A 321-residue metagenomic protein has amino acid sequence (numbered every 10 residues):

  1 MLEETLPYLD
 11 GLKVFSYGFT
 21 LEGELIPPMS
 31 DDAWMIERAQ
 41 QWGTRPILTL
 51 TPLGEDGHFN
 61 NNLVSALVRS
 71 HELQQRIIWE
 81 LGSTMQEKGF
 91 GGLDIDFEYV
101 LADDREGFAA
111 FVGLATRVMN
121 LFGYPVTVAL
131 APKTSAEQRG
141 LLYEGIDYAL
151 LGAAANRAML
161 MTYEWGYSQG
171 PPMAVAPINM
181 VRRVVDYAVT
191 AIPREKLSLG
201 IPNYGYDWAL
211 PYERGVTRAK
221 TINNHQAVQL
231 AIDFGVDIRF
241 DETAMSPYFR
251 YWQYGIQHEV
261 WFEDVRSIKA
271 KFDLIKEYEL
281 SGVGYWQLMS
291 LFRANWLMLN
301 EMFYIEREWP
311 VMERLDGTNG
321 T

Functional and structural regions predicted by a protein language model:
M1-E80: Glycan-recognition patch characteristic of GH18 chitinases/ENGases and related GlcNAc/peptidoglycan-binding proteins
M1-P7, H71-Q86, G140-A149, E263-K276: Short, acidic/polar
L12, I95, A158, L199 (+2 more regions): Conserved, mostly hydrophobic/aromatic
S16, L48-P52, F97-Y99, V128-P132 (+3 more regions): A cross-domain feature marking catalytic cores of carbohydrate-active enzymes and several ubiquitous metabolic/repair
L21-I26, L63-E72, F97-R105, S168-V175 (+1 more regions): Second-shell loop/turn segments in exported
L21-S30, W79, D104-D233: Substrate-binding surface in catalytic domains of secreted glycosidases
E55-L63, N203-D273, N295, N300-T321: Glycan-binding loop/region signatures in secreted carbohydrate-active enzymes
K269-Y285, S290: Conserved, well-ordered alpha-helix/loop/beta-strand core segments that scaffold catalytic motifs
